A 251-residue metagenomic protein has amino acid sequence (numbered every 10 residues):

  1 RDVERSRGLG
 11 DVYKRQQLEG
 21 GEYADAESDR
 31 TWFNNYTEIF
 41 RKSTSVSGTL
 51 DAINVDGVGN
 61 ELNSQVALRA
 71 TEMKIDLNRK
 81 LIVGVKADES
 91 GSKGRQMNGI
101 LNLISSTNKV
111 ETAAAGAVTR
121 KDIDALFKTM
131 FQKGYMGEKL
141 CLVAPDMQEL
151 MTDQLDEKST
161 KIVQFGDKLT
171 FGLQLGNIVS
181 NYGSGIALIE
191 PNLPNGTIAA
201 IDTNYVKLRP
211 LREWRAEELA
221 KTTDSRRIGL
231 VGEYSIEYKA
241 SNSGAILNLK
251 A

Functional and structural regions predicted by a protein language model:
D2-V3, F131, E218: Short, flexible, glycine/charge-rich loop motifs used to bind or transfer phosphoryl groups or to couple energy/partner
D2-Y13: Single conserved hydrophobic/aromatic residue that forms the stacking wall/gate of nucleotide- or nucleobase-binding
D11-D25: N-terminal low-complexity, intrinsically disordered segments
D25-V55: Short acidic, glycine/tyrosine-flanked loop/strand segments centered on an H-E-D-like triad
S43-A125, L175: Alpha-helical scaffold segments that mediate packing/assembly in large oligomeric complexes
K93-K121, T152-A251: Sequence/fold signature of self-assembling virion shell proteins
K121-F165: Long, well-ordered mid-to-C-terminal structural blocks that present hydrophobic/aromatic surfaces
